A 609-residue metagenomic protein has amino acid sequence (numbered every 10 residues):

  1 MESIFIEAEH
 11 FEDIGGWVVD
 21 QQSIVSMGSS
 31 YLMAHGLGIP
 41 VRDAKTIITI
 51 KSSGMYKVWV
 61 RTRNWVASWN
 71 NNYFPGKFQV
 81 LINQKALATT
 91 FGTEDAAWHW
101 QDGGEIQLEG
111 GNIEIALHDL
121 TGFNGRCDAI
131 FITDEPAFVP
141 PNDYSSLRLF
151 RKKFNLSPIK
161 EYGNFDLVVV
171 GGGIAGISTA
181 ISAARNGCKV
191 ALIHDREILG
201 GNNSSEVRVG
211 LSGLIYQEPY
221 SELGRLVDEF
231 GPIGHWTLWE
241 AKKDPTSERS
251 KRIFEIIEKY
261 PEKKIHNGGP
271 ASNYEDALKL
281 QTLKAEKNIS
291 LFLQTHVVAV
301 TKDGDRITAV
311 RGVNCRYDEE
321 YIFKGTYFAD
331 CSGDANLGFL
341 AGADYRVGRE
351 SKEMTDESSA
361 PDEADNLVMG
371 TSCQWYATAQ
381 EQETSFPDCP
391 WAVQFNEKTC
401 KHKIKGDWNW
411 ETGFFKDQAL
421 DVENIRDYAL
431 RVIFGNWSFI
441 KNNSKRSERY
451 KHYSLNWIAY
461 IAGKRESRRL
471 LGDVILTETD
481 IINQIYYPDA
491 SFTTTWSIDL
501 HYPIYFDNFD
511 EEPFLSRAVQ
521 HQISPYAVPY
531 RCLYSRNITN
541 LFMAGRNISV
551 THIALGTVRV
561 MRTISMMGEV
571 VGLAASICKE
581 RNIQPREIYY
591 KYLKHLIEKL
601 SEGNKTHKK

Functional and structural regions predicted by a protein language model:
M1-K160: Extracytoplasmic
L156-I159, N202, I215, L223-L226 (+5 more regions): Flavin (FAD/FMN)-binding glycine-rich loop and adjacent Rossmann-like elements that form
E161-G173: Beta1/beta-strand and adjacent pyrophosphate-binding region of the FAD-binding site in flavoprotein oxidoreductases
D166-V168, A191, F542: Conserved beta-strand elements of the Class I
V168-V170, T301, G325: Membrane-embedded transmembrane-helix bundle of lipid-linked glycan/lipid transferases
G176: N-terminal Rossmann-fold NAD(P) dinucleotide-binding loop
A183: Aromatic pocket-lining residues of Rossmann-like dinucleotide-binding sites
K189, D195-T295, A299, R346 (+1 more regions): Conserved N-terminal/central alpha/beta ligand/cofactor-binding core
